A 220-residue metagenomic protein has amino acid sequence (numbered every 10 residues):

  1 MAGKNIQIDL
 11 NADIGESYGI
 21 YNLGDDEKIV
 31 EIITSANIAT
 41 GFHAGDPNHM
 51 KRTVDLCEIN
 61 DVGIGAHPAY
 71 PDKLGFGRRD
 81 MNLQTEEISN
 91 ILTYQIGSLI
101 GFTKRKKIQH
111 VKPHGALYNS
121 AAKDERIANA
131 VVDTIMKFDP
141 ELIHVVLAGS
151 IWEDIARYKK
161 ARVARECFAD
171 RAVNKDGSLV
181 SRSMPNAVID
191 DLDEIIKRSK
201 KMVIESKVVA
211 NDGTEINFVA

Functional and structural regions predicted by a protein language model:
I8-A12, A36-I38, I64-P68, Q109 (+4 more regions): Hydrophobic faces of well-ordered beta-strands that scaffold small-molecule active sites in alpha/beta enzyme cores
D13-S17, A39-H43, A69-G75, H114-Y118 (+2 more regions): Active-site beta-loop-alpha junctions enriched in small/polar residues
Y18-K51: A short alpha/beta connector and helix-capping loop motif
D26, A36-H43, G75-S89, A121-D124 (+3 more regions): Glycine-rich tight-turn/loop motif centered on a GG-T
E27-E31, R52-G65, K104: Acidic (Asp/Glu)-rich catalytic clusters
D72-P113: Glycine/small-residue-rich loop that forms an oxyanion/phosphate-binding "nest" at active or ligand-binding sites
K104-I151: Hydrophobic, well-structured mid-protein blocks that either form specific transmembrane helices
G149-A210, E215-N217: Active-site rim beta-loop-alpha module in soluble metabolic enzymes
